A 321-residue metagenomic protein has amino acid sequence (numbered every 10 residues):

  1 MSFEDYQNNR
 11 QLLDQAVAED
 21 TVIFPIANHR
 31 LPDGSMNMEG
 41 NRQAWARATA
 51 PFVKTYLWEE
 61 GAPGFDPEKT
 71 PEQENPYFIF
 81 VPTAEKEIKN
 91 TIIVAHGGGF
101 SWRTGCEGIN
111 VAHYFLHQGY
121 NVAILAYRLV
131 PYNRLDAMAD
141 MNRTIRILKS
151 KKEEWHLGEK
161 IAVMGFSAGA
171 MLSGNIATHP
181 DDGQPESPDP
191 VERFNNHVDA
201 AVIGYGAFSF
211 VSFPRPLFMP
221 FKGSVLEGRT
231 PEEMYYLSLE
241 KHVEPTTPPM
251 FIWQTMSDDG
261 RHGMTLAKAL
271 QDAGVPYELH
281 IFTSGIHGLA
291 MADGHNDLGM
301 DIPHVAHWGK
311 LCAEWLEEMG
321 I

Functional and structural regions predicted by a protein language model:
R10-E87, R134: N-terminal cap/lid segment of alpha/beta-hydrolase-fold proteins
K89-G98: Short beta-strand element of the alpha/beta-hydrolase
T91, L116-A123, A162, P276-E278: A fold-wide structural signal in alpha/beta-hydrolase
R103-G105, N110, I124-E159, D301-H304: Catalytic nucleophile-loop/oxyanion-hole region of alpha/beta-hydrolase and closely related hydrolase-like folds
E107, R261-D272: Short alpha-helix in the alpha/beta-hydrolase fold that links the catalytic acid
R143-L217, M234: Primarily recognizes the serine-hydrolase "nucleophile elbow" in alpha/beta-hydrolase and SGNH/GDSL folds
T246, F251-Q254: Short beta-strand/loop motif that positions the catalytic acidic residue of the alpha/beta-hydrolase fold
W253, A267-I321: C-terminal catalytic histidine-bearing segment of alpha/beta-hydrolase fold enzymes
